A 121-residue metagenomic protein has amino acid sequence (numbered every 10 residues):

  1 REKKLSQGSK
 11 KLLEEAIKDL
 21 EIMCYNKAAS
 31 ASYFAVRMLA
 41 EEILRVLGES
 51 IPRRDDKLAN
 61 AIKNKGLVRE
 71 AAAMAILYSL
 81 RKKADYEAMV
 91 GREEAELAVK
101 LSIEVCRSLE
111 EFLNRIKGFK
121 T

Functional and structural regions predicted by a protein language model:
R1-T121: Terminal alpha-helical segments
